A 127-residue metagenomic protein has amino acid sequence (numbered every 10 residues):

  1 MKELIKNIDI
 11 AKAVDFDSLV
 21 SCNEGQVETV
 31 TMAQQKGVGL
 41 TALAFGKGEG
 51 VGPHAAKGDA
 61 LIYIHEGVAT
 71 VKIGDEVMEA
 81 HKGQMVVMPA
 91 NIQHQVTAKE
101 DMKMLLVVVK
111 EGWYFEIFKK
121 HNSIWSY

Functional and structural regions predicted by a protein language model:
M1-G37, K72, H121-Y127: A short, N-terminal "cap"/entry segment at the start of jelly-roll beta-barrel domains of the cupin/DSBH fold
Q26, K36-A56: Conserved short histidine dyad/triad with adjacent acidic residue
A44-G46, A56-V71: Short, conserved beta-strand element in jelly-roll/cupin
H65-E66, H81-K82, E100: A cytosolic small-molecule/anion-sensing beta-strand core signal
D75-A90: Short acidic-glycine-tyrosine-enriched beta hairpin
A90-W113: Ligand-binding loop in jelly-roll beta-barrel domains
